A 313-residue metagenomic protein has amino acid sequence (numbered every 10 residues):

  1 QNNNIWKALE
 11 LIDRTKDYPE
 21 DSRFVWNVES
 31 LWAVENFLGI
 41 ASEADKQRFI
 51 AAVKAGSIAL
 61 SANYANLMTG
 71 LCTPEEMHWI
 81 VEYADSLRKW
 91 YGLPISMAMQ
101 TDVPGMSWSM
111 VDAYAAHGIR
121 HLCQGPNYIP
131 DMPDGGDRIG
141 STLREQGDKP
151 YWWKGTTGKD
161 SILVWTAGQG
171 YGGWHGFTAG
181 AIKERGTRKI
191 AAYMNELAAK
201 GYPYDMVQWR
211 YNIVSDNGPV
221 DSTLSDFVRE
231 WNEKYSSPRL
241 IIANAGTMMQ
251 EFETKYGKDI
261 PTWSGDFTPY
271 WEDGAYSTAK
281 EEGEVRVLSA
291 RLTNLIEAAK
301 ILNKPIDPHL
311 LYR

Functional and structural regions predicted by a protein language model:
Q1-R313: Catalytic-domain carbohydrate-binding cleft regions of carbohydrate-active enzymes
